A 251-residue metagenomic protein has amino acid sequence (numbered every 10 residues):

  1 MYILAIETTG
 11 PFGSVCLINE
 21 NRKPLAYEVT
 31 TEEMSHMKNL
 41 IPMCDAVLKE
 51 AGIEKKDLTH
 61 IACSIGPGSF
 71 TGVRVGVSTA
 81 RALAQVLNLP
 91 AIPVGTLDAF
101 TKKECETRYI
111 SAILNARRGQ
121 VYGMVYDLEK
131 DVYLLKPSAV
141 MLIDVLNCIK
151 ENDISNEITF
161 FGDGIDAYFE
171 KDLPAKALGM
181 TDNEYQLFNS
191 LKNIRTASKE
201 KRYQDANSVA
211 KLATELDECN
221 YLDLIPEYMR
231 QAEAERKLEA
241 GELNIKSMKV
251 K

Functional and structural regions predicted by a protein language model:
M1-I65, E200-Y203: N-terminal beta-alpha supersecondary unit
C16-I18, Y122-Y126, E227: Conserved hydrophobic/aromatic positions in well-ordered beta-strands
E32, P90-Y203, K249-V250: Surface "functional belts" at beta-alpha junctions
D45-G52, K102, L146-K150, T214: Generic structural signal for well-ordered alpha-helical scaffold segments
A51-K56, T107, N152-N156, L216: Glycine-rich phosphate-binding loop signature in dinucleotide/nucleotide-binding domains
H60-A91: DPxDG-like acidic metal-binding loop motif
A177-E184, R195-K251: Acyltransferase
